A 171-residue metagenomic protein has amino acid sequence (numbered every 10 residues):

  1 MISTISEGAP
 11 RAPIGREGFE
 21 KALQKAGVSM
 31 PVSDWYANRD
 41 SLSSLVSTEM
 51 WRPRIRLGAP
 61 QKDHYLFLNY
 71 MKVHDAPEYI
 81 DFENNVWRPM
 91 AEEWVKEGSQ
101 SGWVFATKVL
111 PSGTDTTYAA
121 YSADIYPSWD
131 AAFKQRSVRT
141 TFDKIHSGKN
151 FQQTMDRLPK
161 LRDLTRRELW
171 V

Functional and structural regions predicted by a protein language model:
M1-G148, M155-V171: Short S/T/G/P-rich N-terminal loop/turn motif that feeds into the first structured element of a domain
